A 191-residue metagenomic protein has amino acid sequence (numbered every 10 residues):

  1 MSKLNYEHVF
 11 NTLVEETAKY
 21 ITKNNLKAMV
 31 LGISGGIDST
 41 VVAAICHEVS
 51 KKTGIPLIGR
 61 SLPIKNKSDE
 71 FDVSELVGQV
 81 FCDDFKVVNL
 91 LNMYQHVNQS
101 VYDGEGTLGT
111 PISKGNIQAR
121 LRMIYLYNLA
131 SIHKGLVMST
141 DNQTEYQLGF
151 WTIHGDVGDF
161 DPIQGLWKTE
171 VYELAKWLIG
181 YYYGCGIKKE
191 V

Functional and structural regions predicted by a protein language model:
S2-T152, D156, A175: ATP-dependent adenylation/nucleotidyltransferase module used to activate substrates
N142-V191: Mid-to-C-terminal catalytic subdomains of enzymes that bind/position adenosyl phosphate moieties or nucleic-acid
